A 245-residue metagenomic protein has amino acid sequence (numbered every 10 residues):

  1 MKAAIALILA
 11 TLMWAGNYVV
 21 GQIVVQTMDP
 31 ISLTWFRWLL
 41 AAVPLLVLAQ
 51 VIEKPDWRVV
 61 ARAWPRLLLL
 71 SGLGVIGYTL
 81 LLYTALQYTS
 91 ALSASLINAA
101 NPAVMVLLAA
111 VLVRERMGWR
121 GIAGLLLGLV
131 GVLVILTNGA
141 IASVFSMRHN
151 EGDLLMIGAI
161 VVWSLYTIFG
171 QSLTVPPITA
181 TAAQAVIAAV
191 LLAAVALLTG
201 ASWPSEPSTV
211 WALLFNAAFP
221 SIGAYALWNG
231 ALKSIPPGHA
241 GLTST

Functional and structural regions predicted by a protein language model:
M1-F36, A142-S172, V190-L191: Glycine-/small-residue-enriched transmembrane alpha-helix faces in small-molecule transporters and effluxers
M13, N17-Y18, L46-N98, V134 (+1 more regions): Specific transmembrane alpha-helical segments of multi-pass solute transporters/efflux pumps, especially DMT/EamA
V19-P30, P55-W57, L86-Q87, L136-H149 (+1 more regions): Membrane-interface helix termini and inter-helical loops of multi-pass transporters
Q26-G77, V104-L108, V161-F169, A182-T199 (+2 more regions): Transmembrane alpha-helices of multi-pass small-molecule transport proteins
S32-V43, L73-G74, T79-R116, G121 (+2 more regions): Specific alpha-helical transmembrane segments that line the substrate/conduction pathway and gating interfaces
T34-F36, V75, T79, A91-A100 (+2 more regions): Helix-helix packing/entry segments at the starts of transmembrane helices
L45, L68, L108, M117-G139 (+4 more regions): Hydrophobic transmembrane alpha-helices of multi-pass small-molecule transport proteins
R58-R66, S95-N98, R114-V134, S146-D153 (+1 more regions): Loop-to-transmembrane alpha-helix entry segments
